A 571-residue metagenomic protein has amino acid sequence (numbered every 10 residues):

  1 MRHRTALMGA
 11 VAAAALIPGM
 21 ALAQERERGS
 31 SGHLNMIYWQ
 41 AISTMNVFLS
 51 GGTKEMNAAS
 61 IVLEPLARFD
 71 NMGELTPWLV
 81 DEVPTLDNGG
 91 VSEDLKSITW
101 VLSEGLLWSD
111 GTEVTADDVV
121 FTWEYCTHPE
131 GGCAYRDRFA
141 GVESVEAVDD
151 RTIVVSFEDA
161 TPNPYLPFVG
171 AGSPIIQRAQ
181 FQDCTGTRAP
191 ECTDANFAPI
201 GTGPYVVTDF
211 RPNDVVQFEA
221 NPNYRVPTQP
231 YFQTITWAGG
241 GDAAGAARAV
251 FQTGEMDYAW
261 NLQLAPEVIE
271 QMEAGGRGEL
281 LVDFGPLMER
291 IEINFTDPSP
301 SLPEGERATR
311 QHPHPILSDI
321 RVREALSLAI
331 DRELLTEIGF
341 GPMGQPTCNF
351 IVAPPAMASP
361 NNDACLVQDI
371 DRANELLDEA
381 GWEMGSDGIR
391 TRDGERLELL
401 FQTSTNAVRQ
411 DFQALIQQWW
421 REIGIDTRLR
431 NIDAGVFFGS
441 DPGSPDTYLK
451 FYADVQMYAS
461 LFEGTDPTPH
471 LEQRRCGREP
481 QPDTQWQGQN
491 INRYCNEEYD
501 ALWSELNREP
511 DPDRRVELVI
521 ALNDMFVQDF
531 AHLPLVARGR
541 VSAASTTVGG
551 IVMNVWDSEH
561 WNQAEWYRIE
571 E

Functional and structural regions predicted by a protein language model:
M1-G9: Bacterial N-terminal signal peptides that target proteins for export
G9-G19: Bacterial N-terminal signal peptides
L22-E27, R68-N71, V83, N88-G89 (+9 more regions): Extracytoplasmic/periplasmic ligand-capture domains
G29, Y135-T185, D209: Surface-exposed binding/hinge segments that line and control ligand-binding clefts or catalytic entry sites
L34-V91, E124, I200-P204: N-terminal lobe/hinge region of extracytoplasmic solute-binding protein
W39-S60, L79-V80, P164-P174, T202 (+4 more regions): A structural "hinge/loop" feature
A41-I42, G105-L106, A160-T161, D242: Acidic glycine-/aspartate-rich tracts in secreted/extracellular proteins
L535: Active-site-proximal polar cores
